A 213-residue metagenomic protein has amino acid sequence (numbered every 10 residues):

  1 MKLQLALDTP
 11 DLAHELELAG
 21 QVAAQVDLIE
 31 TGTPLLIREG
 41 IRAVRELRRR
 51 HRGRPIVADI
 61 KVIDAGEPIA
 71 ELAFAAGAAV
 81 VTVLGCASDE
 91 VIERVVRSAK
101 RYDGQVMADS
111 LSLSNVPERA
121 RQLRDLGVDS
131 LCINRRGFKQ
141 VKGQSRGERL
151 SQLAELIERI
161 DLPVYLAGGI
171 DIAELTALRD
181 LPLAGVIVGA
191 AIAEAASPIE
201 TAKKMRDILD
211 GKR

Functional and structural regions predicted by a protein language model:
M1-E67, L123-L126, E194, I199-K204: Conserved N-terminal beta1-alpha1 strand-loop-helix module at the mouth
L5, I29, D59, A73 (+4 more regions): Conserved, mostly hydrophobic/aromatic
D8, L28-L36, P55-I63, A79-E90 (+3 more regions): Catalytic beta/alpha-barrel core
L18, D64-A76, S114-L126, R159 (+2 more regions): Catalytic cores of alpha/beta
A23-D27, R50-R54, A75-V80, K100-Q105 (+3 more regions): Glycine-enriched alpha-helix->loop->beta-strand junction motifs that scaffold or abut catalytic
I37-K61, V95-S112, R146-I172, K203-R213: Alpha-helix-loop-beta-strand connector modules within alpha/beta enzyme cores
A78-E90, L131-K142, L181-M205: Glycine-rich phosphate-binding active-site loops on the catalytic face of alpha/beta enzymes
R119-L153, T201: Glycine/Thr-rich beta-alpha phosphate-binding loop at enzyme active sites
